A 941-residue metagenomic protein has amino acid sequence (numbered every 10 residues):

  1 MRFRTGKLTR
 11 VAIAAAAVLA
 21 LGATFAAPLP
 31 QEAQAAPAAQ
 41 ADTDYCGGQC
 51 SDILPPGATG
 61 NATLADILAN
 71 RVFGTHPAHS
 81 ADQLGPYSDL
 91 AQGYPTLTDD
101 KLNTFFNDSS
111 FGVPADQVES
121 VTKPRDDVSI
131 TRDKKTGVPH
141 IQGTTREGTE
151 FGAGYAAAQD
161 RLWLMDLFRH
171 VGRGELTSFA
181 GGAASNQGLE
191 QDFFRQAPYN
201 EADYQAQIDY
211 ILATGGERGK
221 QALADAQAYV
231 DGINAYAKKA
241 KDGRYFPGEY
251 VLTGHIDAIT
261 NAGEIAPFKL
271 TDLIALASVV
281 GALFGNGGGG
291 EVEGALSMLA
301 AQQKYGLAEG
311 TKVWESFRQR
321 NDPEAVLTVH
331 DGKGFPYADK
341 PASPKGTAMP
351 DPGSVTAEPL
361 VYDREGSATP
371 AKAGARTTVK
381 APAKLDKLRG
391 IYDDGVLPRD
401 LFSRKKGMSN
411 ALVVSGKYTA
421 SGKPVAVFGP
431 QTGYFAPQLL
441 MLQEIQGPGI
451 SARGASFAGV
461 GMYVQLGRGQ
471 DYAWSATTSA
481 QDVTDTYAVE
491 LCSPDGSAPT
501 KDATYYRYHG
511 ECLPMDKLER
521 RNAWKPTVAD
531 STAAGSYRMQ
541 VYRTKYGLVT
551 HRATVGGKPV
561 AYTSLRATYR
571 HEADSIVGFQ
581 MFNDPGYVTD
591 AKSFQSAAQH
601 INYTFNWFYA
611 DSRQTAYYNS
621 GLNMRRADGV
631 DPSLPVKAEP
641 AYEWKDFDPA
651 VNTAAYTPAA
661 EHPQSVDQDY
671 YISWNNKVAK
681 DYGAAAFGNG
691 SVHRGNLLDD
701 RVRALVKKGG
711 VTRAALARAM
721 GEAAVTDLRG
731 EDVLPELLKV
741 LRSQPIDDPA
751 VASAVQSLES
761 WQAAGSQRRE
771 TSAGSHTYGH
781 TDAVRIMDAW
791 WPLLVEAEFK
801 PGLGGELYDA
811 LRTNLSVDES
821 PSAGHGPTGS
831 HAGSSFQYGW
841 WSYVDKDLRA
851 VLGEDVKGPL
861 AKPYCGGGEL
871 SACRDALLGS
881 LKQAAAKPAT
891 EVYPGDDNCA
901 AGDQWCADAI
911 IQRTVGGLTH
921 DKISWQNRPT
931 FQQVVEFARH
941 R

Functional and structural regions predicted by a protein language model:
M1-A36: Secretory targeting and sorting signals
A38-V425, P430, G454-A455: Substrate-recognition/specificity elements adjacent to catalytic centers across diverse enzyme folds
L54, T63, V72, H76-A78 (+8 more regions): Terminal end segments
T149-A153, Y204-A224, L565-A567, F579-P585 (+5 more regions): Second-shell loop/turn segments in exported
Y204, A222-G232, Y236, A436 (+5 more regions): Stable alpha-helical elements in mature extracytoplasmic
G447-P448, A452-G461, L466-Y472, A476-E643: Glycine- and hydrophobic-rich flexible loops that cap the catalytic core of alpha/beta enzyme folds
T484, Y603-L705, L794-F799, L803-L807 (+1 more regions): Hydrophobic alpha-helical segments
Y778-C865: Charged, long alpha-helical assembly modules
